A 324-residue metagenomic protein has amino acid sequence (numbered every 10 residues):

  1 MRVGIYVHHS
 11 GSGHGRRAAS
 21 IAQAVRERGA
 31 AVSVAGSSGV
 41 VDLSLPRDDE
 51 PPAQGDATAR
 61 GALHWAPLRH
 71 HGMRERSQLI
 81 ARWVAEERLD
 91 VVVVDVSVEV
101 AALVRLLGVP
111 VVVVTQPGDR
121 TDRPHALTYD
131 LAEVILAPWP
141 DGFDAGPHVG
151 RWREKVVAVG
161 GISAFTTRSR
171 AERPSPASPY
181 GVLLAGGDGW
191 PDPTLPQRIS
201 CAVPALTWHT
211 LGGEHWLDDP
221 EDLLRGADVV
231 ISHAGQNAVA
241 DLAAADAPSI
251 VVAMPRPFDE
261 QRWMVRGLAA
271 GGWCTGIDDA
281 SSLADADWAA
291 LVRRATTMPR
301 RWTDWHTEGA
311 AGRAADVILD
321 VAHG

Functional and structural regions predicted by a protein language model:
V7-A19, D122: A short, glycine/small-residue-rich beta-strand->loop->alpha-helix junction that serves as a flexible
V7-S12, E27-E75: Conserved nucleotide-sugar phosphate-binding/catalytic loop shared by glycosyltransferases and other
A22, A164-V229, V239, S281-S282: Donor-nucleotide binding loops and adjacent catalytic segments primarily of GT-B fold Leloir glycosyltransferases
R60-V91, V96-A101: Conserved nucleotide-sugar donor-binding subdomain of glycosyltransferases
V91-V96, P220-W263: A donor-sugar binding/catalytic signature common to diverse glycosyltransferases and related nucleotide-sugar
V113-V114, A126-A137, L224: A conserved, positively charged/aromatic
L131-W190: A nucleotide-sugar donor-handling region in carbohydrate enzymes
A286, A290-G324: C-terminal amphipathic helix plus adjacent low-complexity, charged tail appended to glycosyltransferase catalytic
